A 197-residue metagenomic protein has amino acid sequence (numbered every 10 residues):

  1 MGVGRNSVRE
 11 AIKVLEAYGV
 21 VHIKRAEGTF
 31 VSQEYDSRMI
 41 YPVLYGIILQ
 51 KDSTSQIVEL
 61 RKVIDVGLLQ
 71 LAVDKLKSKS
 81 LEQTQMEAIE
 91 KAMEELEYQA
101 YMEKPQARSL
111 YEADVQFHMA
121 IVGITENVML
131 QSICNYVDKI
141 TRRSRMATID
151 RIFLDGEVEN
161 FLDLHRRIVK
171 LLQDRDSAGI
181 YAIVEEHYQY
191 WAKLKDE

Functional and structural regions predicted by a protein language model:
M1-D65, Q70, D74: Short linear motifs at protein or domain termini
S37, K51, K62, Q83 (+2 more regions): Amphipathic alpha-helical repeat elements characteristic of tetratricopeptide repeat
S53-T54, S78-Q85, M102-L110, D114 (+4 more regions): Residue-level recognition of alpha-helical structural elements
L60-K77, E112-F153: Hydrophobic, amphipathic alpha-helical faces that serve as interaction scaffolds
I64, K91-E95, Q99, Q106 (+5 more regions): Amphipathic coiled-coil alpha-helices
L71-L76, L96-K104, T148, L172: Secondary-structure edge/capping motif, primarily at the C-terminal ends of alpha-helices and the immediately following
E90-M93, Q131, N135-E197: C-terminal all-alpha effector/ligand-binding and dimerization domain of prokaryotic HTH-type transcriptional repressors
